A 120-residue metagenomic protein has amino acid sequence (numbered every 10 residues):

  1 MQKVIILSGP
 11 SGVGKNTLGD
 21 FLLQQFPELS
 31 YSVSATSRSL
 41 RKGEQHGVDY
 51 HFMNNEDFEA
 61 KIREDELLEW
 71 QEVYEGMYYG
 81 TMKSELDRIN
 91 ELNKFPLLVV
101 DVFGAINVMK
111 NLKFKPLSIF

Functional and structural regions predicted by a protein language model:
M1, K42-H46, N90-E91, L112-K113: Short glycine-enriched loop/turn motifs at secondary-structure junctions
V4-I6: Short hydrophobic/aromatic beta-strand immediately N-terminal to the Walker A/P-loop
S8, V48, F95: Short, flexible active-site loop motifs that bind/organize anionic cofactors or intermediates
G9, G14: Conserved glycine(s) of the Walker
T17-L67: N-terminal phosphate/diphosphate-binding loop that engages ATP/GTP or pyrophosphate donors across diverse enzyme folds
D57, I62-E66, T81-F120: ATP-dependent NMP and nucleoside kinases share a basic, alpha-helical "lid"
L68-V73: Flexible beta-alpha connector loops of hexameric P-loop NTPases
